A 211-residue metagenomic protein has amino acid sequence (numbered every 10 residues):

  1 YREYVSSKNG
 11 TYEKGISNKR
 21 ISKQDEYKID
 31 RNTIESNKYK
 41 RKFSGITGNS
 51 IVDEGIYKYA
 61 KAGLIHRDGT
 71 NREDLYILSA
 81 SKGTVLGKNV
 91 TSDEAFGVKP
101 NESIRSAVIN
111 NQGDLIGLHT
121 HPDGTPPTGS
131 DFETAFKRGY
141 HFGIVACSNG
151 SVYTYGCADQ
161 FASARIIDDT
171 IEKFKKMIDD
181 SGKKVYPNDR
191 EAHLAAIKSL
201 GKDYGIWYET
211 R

Functional and structural regions predicted by a protein language model:
Y1-S7, T11-G15, K19: Arg/Lys-rich, low-complexity, intrinsically disordered basic segments
S6-S7, S79-A80, N110, C147: Acidic surface patches and DE-rich sequence motifs
G15-I46, N101-R211: Active-site-proximal loop/helix of nucleotide/amide-processing enzymes and allied scaffolds
G48-I65: Short, basic/aromatic recognition patches
R67-N71: A short catalytic or substrate-binding loop motif that flags glycine-/basic-rich loops and adjacent residues that bind
E73-S81, G143-A146: Short beta-strand scaffold segments in enzyme catalytic cores
G83-T84, S151: Residue-level signal for well-ordered, solvent-exposed loop/turn and beta-edge residues enriched in charged/polar side
L86, V90-I109: Active-site-proximal segments of catalytic enzyme domains that coordinate small-molecule cofactors or metal ions
